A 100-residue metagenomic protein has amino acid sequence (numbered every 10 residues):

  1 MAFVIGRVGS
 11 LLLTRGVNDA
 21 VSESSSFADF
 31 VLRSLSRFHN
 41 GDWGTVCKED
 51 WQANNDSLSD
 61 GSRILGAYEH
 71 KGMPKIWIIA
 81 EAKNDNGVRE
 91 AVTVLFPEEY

Functional and structural regions predicted by a protein language model:
M1-G66: Compact soluble domain cores
S59-Y100: Short, compact, well-ordered microdomains
